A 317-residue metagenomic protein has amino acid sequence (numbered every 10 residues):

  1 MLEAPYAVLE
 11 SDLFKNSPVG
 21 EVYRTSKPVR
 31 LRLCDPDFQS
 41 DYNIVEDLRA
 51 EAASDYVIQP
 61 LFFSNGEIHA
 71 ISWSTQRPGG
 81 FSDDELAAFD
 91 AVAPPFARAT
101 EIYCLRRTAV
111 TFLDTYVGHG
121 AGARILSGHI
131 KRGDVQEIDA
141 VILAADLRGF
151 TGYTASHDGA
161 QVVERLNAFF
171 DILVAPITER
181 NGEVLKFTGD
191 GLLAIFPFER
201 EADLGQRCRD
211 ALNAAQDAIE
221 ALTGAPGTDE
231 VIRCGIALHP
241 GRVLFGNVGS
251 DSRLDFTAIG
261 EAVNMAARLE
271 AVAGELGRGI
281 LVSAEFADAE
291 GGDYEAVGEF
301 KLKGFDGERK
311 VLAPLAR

Functional and structural regions predicted by a protein language model:
M1-S54: Regulatory sensory and allosteric helical modules in signal-transduction proteins and certain transcription factors
A50, I68-D90, A258: Regulatory loop-to-helix N-cap segments in sensory/regulatory domains that couple ligand/signal detection
S54-F62: Short hydrophobic beta-strand micro-motif common in sensory/regulatory domains
F62-I68, Q76, T228, L302-F305 (+1 more regions): Flexible loop/coil segments at beta-strand boundaries within sensory signal-transduction domains
D83-E137: Regulatory cytosolic signal-relay segments
K131-D210: Catalytic NTP-binding/metal-coordinating core of nucleotidyl cyclase/transferase enzymes
N167-N181, F198-I236, E261-V272: Alpha-helical scaffold within the catalytic cores of cyclic-nucleotide enzymes
V243, A266, V272-R317: Cytosolic regulatory/linker segments at or just downstream of nucleotide-handling modules in signal-transduction
